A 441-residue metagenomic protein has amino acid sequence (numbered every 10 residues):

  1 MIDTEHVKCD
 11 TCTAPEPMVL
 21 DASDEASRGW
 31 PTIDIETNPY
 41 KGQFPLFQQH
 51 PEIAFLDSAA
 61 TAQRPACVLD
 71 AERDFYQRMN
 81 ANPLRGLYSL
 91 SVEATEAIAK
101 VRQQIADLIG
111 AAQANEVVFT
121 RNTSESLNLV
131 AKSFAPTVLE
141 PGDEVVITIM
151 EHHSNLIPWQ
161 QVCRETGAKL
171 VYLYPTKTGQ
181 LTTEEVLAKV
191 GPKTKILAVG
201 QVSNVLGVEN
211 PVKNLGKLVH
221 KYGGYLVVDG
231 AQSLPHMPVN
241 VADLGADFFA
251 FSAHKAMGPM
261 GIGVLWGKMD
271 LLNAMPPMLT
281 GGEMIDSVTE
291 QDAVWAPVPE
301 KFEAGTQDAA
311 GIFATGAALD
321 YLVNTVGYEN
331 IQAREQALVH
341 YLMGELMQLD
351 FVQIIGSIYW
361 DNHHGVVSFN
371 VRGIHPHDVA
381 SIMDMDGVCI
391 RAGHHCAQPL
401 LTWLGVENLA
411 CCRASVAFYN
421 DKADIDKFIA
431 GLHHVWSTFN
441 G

Functional and structural regions predicted by a protein language model:
I2-G441: Pyridoxal 5′-phosphate
